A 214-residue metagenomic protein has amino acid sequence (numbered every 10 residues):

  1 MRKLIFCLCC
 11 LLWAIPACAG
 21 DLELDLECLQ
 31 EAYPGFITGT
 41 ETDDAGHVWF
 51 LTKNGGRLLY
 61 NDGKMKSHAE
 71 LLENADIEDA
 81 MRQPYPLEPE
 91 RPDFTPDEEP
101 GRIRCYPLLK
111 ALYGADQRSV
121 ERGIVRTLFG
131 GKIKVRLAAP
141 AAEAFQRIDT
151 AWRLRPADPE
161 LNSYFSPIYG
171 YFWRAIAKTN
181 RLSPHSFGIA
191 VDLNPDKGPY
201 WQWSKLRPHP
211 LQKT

Functional and structural regions predicted by a protein language model:
M1-L4: Positively charged n-region of N-terminal signal peptides that target proteins for export
F6-C9: Sec-dependent N-terminal signal peptides
A14-P16: N-terminal signal peptide c-region/cleavage motif recognized by signal peptidases
L22, L26-L51, A175-T214: Catalytic cores and adjacent binding grooves of peptidoglycan-active enzymes
L29-P84: N-terminal accessory interaction module
E41, L58-L59, N74-P89, P107-Q117 (+3 more regions): Surface-exposed, interaction-prone regions with an acidic/low-complexity signature
R91-S163: Active-site acidic/histidine clusters and adjacent loop/turn architecture that either coordinate catalytic ions
L154-T179: Conserved short secondary-structure elements within globular domains
